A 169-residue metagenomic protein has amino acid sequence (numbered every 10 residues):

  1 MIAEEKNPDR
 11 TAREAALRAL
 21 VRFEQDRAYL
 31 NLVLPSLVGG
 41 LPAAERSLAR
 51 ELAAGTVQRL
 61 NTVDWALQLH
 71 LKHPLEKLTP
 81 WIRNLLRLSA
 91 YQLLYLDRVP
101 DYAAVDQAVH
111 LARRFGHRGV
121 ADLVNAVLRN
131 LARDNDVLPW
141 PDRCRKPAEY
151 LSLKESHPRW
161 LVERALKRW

Functional and structural regions predicted by a protein language model:
M1-W169: Class I Rossmann-like S-adenosyl-L-methionine
